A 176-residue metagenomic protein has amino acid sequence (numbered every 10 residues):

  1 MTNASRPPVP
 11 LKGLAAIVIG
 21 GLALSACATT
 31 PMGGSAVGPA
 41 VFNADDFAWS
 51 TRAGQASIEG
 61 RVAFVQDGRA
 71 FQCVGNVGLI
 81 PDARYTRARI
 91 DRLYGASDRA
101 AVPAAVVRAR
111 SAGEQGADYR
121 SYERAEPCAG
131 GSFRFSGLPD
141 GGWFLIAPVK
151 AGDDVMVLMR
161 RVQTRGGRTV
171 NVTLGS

Functional and structural regions predicted by a protein language model:
T2-A16: Bacterial N-terminal signal peptides that target proteins for export
A23-A26: C-terminal motif of bacterial Sec signal peptides marking the signal peptidase cleavage site
A28-T30, G38-V41, V149-N171, G175-S176: Structured interaction patches on ligand/partner-binding surfaces of diverse proteins
A56-F64, G131: A short, amphipathic beta-strand motif
N76-I80, F144-I146: Beta-strand signatures of extracellular beta-sandwich domains
I90-S97, A104-G130: Short, acidic Ser/Thr/Gly-rich low-complexity loop/linker segments typical of extracellular and cell-surface proteins
G130-G137: Short, surface-exposed beta-strand/beta-hairpin micro-motifs centered on an aromatic residue
G141-A151: A short, solvent-exposed beta-strand micro-motif common in secreted/extracellular proteins
